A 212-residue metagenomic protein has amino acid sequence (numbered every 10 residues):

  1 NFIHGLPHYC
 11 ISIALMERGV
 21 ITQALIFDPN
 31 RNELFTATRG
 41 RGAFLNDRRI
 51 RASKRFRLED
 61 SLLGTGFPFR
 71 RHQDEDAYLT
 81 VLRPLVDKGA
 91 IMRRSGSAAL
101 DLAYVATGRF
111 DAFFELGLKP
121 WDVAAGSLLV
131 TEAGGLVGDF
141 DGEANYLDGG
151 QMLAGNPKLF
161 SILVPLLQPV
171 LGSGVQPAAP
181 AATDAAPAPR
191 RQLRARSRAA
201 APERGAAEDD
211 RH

Functional and structural regions predicted by a protein language model:
N1-C10: Glycine/serine-rich anion-binding loops at beta->alpha junctions that coordinate negatively charged ligand groups
S12-L102, G149-H212: Acidic beta-strand-loop-alpha-helix segment within the catalytic core of divalent metal-dependent phosphate-processing
A24, A43, G126, A133-G135: Small-residue (primarily alanine) positions within well-ordered alpha-helices, especially packing/interaction faces
A103-A106, A124-E132: Hydrophobic residues within well-ordered alpha-helices
T107-A112, G135-L136: Alpha-to-beta junction loops
E115: Short beta-strand and adjacent tight-turn residues that come in two discontinuous sequence segments and form the edges
P120-W121: Acidic donor-binding loop at a coil-to-helix junction in glycosyltransferase catalytic cores that engages
G134-Q151: Acidic, metal-binding active-site segment of PIN/NYN-like and related structure-specific nucleases
